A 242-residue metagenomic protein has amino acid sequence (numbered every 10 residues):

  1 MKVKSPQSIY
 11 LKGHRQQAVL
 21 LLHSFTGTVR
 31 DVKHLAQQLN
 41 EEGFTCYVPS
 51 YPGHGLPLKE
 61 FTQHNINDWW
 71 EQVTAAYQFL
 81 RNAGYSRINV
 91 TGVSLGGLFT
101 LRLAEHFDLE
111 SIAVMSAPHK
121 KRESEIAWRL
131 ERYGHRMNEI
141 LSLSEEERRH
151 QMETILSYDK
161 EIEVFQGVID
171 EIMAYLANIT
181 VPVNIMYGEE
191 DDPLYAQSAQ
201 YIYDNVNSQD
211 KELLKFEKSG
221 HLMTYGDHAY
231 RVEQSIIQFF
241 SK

Functional and structural regions predicted by a protein language model:
T26-A36: The serine-hydrolase catalytic nucleophile loop
L35, V181, Y195-D204: Short alpha-helix in the alpha/beta-hydrolase fold that links the catalytic acid
N40-L58: Conserved alpha/beta-hydrolase
P57-G84: Catalytic nucleophile-loop/oxyanion-hole region of alpha/beta-hydrolase and closely related hydrolase-like folds
A83-V93: Alpha/beta-hydrolase fold nucleophile elbow
G92-G96, T100: Gly/Ala-rich beta-loop-alpha elbow adjacent to hydrolase catalytic centers
E110-S111, S116-V181, E189-P193, D210 (+3 more regions): The alpha/beta-hydrolase serine catalytic core
K218-K242: Catalytic active-site module of serine/aspartate enzymes centered on a nucleophile-bearing elbow/loop
